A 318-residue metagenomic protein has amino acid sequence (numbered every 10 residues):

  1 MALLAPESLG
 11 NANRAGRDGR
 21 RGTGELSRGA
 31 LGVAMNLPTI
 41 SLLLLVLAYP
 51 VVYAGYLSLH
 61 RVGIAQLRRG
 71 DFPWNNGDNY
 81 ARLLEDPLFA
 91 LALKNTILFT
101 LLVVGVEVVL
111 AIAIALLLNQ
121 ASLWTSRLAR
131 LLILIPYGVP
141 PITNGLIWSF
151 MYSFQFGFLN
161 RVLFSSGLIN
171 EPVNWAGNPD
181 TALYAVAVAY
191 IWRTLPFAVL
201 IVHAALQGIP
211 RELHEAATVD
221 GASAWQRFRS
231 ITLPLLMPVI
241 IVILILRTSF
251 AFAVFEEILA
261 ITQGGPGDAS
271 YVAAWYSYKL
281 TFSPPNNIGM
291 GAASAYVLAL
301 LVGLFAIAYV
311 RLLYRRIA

Functional and structural regions predicted by a protein language model:
M1-L26: Short, Lys/Arg-rich, polar N-terminal cytosolic tail immediately upstream of the first transmembrane signal-anchor
R28-A318: A structural signal for multi-pass alpha-helical bundles of membrane permease subunits that mediate small-molecule
